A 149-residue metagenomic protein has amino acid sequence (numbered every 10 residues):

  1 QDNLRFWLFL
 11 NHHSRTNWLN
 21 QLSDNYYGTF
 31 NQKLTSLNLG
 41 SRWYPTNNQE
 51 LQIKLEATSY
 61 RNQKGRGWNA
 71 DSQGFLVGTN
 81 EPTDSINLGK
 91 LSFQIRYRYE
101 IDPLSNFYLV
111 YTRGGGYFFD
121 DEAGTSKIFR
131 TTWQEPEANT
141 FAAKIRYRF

Functional and structural regions predicted by a protein language model:
Q1-F149: Exposed, low-structure sequence patches enriched in small/polar residues
